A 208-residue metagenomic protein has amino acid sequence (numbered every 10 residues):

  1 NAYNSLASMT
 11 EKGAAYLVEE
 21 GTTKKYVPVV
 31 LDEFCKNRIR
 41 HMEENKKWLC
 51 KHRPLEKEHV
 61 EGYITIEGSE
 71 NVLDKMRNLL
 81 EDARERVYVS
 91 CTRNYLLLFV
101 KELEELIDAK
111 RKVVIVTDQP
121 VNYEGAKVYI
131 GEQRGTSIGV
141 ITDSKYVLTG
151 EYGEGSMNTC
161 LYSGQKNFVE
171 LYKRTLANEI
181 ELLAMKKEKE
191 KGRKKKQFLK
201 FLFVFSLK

Functional and structural regions predicted by a protein language model:
N1, A7-E11, L17-V27, E33-N37 (+2 more regions): PLD/PLD-like phosphodiesterase catalytic module centered on the HKD motif
Y16-L17, L80: Short, charge-rich binding segments
V29-L106, V114: PLD-like (HKD) phosphodiesterase/transphosphatidyltransferase domain
